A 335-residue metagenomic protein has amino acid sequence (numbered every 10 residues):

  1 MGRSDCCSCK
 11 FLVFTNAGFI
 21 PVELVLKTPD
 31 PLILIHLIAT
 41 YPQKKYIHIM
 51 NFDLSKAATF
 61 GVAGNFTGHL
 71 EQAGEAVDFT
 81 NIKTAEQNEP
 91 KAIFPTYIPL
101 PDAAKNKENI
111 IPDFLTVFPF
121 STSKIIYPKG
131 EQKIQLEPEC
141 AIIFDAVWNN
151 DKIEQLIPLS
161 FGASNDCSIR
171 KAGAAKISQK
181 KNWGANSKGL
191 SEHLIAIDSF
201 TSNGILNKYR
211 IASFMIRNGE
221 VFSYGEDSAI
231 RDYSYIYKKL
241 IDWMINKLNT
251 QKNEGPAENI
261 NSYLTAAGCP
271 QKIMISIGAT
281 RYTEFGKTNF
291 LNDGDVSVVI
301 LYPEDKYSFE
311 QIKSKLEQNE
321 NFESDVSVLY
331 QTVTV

Functional and structural regions predicted by a protein language model:
C6-C9: Cysteine-centered motifs
S55-A266, Q311-V335: Glycine-enriched loop-and-adjacent helix/strand subsegments that border the catalytic/binding cleft of enzyme cores
S262-L291: A conserved acidic, glycine/proline-rich C-terminal tail/linker
I277-A279, V298-P303: Conserved "cap/hinge" positions at secondary-structure junctions
F285-G286, E304-K315: Short, Lys/Arg- and Gly-enriched loop/turn segments at beta-strand edges
D293-D295: Loop/turn positions that initiate beta-strands
